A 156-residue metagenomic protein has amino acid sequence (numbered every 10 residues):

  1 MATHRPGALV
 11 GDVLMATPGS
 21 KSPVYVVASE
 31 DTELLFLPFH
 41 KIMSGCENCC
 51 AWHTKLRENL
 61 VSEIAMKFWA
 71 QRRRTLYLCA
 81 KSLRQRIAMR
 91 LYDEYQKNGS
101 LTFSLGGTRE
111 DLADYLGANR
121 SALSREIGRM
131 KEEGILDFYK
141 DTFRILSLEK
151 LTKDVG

Functional and structural regions predicted by a protein language model:
M1-V61: Cyclic-nucleotide recognition modules
A2, P23-D31, G45, K67-L83 (+2 more regions): Noncatalytic linker/hinge segments flanking ATPase motor cores
R5, V10, A70-R73, N98 (+1 more regions): Residue-level signal for pocket-adjacent positions within structured domains
P6, G11-D12, A16-T17, Y77 (+2 more regions): Generic structural "secondary-structure junction" signal
V10-G11, T17, E33-L35, S44 (+4 more regions): A broad, structure-centric signal for solvent-exposed, well-ordered loop/edge residues that line or flank functional
S29, A51-G117: Polybasic "coupling" helices that flank or enter modular domains
L83, R90-G156: Phosphate-/nucleic-acid-contacting segments
